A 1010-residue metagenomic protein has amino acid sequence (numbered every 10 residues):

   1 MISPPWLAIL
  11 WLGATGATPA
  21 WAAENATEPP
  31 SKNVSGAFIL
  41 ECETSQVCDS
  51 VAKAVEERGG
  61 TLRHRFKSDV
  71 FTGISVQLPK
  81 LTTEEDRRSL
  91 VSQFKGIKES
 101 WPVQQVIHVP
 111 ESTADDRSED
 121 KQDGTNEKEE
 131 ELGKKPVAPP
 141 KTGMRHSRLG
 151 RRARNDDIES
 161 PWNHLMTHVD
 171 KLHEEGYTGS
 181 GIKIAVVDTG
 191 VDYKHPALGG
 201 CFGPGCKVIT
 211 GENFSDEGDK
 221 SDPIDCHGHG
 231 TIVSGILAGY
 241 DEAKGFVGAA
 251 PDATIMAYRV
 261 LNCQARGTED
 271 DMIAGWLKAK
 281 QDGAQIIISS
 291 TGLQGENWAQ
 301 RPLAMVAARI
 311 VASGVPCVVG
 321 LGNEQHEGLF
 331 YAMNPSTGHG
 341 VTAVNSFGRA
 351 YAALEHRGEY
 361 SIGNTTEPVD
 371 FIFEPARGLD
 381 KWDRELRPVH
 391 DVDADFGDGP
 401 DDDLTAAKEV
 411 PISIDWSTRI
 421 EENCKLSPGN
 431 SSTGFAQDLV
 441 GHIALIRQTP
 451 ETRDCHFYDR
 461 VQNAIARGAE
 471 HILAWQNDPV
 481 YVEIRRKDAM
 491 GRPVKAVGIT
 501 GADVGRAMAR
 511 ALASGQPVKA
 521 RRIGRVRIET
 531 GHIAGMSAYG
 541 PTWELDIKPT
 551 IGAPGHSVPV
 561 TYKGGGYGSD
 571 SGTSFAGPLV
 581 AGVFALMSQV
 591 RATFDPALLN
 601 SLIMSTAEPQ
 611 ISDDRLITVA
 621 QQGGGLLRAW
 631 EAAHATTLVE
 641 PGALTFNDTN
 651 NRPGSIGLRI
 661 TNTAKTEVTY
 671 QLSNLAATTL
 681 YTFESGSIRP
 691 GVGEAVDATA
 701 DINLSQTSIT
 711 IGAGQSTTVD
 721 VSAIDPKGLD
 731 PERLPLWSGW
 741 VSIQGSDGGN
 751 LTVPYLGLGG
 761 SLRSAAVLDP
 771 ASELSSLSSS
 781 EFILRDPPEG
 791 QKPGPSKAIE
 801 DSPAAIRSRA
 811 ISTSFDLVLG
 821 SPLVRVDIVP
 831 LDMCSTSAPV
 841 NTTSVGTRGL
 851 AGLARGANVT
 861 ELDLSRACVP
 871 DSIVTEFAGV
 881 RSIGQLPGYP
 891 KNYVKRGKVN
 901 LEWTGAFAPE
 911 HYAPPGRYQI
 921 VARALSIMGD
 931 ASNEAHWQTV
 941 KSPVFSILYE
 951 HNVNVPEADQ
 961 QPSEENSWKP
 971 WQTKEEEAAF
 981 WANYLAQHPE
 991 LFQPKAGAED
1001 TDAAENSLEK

Functional and structural regions predicted by a protein language model:
A22, D49-H164, V169-E175, G199-P204 (+2 more regions): Autoinhibitory propeptides
H64-R65, P161, V247, I288 (+7 more regions): C-terminal subdomain of the subtilisin-like protease fold in secreted/lumenal serine endopeptidases
K171-E212, D216-T268, D282-Q285, V311-A312 (+5 more regions): Subtilisin-like serine protease catalytic core
S180, Y240, A257-A343, G348-E355 (+4 more regions): Substrate-binding/access-modulating region of protease and related hydrolase catalytic domains
G203, S215, K220-S221, Q448-E451 (+1 more regions): Catalytic-core environment of secreted peptidases
V319, H532-S537, A629-K665, Q706-S708 (+1 more regions): Beta-sheet-dominated interaction scaffolds and their linkers
S612-D613, E640-P641, A664-S722, K727 (+2 more regions): Surface-exposed binding patches on compact interaction domains or structured appendages
T649-G657, L784-A857, L862, V894-T904: Contiguous beta-strand segments within globular domains
